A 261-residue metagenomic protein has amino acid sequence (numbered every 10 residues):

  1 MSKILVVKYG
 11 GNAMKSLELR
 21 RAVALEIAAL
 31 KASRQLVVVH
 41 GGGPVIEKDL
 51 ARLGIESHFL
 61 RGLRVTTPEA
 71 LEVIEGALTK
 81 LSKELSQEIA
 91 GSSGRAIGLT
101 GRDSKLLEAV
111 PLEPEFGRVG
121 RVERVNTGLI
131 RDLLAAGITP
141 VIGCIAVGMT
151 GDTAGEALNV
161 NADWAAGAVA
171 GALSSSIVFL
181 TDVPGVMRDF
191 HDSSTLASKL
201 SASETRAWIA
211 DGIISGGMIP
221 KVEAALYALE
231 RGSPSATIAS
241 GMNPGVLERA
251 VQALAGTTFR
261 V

Functional and structural regions predicted by a protein language model:
M1-R249, A253: Nucleotide/pyrophosphate-binding catalytic subdomain
Q252-V261: Active-site loop ensemble at the mouth of alpha/beta enzyme cores that anchors a bound cofactor
